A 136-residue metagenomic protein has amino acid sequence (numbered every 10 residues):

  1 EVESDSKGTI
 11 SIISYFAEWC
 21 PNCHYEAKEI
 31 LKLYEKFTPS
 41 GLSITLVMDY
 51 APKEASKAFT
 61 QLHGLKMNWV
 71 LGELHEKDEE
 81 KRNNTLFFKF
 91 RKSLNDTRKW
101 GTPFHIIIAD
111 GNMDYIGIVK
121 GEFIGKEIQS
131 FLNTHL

Functional and structural regions predicted by a protein language model:
E1-G8, L31, E35, Q129 (+1 more regions): Proteins that catalyze or organize thiol-disulfide redox chemistry and the adjacent proteostasis machinery handling
E3-H24, I30: Short active-site neighborhood of thiol/selenol oxidoreductases, capturing the structured segment around
I12-I13, I44, H105: Hydrophobic beta-strand anchors of alpha/beta hydrolase catalytic cores
F16-W19, Y34-G41, L94, L132-L136: Sec/Tat-exported extracytoplasmic proteins
A17-P21, Y50-E54, H75-K77, M113 (+1 more regions): Solvent-exposed loop/turn segments at secondary-structure junctions within structured extracellular/periplasmic domains
E26-K66, N84-K89: Structural microenvironment flanking redox-active thiols in thiol-disulfide oxidoreductases
T60-T102: Short, internal strand/loop/helix patches that form the active-site neighborhood or redox-interaction surface
N95-D96, W100-L136: Thiol-/selenol-based redox modules, centered on thioredoxin-like and closely related oxidoreductase domains
